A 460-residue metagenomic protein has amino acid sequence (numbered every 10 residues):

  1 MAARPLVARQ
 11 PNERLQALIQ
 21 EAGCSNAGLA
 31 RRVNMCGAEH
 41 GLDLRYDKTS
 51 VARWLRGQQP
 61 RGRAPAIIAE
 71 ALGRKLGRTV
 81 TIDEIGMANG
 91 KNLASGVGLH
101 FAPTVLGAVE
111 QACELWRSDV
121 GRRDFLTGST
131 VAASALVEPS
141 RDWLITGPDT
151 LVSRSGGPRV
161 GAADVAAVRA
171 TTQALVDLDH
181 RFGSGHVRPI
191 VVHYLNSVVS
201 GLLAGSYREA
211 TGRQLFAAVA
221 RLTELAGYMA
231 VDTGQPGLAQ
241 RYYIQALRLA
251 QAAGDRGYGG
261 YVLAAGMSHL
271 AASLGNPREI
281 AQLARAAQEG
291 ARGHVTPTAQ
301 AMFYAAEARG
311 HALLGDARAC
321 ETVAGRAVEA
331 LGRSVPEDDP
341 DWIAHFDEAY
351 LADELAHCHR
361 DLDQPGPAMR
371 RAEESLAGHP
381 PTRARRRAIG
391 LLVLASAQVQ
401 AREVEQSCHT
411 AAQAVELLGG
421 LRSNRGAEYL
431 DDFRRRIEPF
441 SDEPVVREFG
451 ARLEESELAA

Functional and structural regions predicted by a protein language model:
M1-R32, D43-G147, G450-L458: Short amphipathic recognition helices of helix-turn-helix/homeodomain-type DNA-binding modules
A2-L6, V152-A460: Conserved binding/catalytic microenvironments
G28-G37, V199: Short, well-ordered amphipathic alpha-helices
M35-C36, I85, G266-M267: Short secondary-structure capping/turn micro-motifs that flank functional sites
C36-L44, K48, V335-I343: Short, flexible, glycine-rich and Lys/Arg-enriched loop motifs at helix boundaries that contact anionic partners
